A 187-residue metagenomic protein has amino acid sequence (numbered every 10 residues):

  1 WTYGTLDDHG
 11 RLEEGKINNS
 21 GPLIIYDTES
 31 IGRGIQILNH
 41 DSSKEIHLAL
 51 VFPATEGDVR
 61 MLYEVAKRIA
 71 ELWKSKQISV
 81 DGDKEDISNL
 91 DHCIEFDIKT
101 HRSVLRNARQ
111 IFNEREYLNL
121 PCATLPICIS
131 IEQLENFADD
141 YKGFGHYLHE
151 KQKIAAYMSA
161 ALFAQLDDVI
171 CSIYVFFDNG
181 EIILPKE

Functional and structural regions predicted by a protein language model:
W1-S30: N-terminal "first-domain core" detector
D7, S79, F177: Acidic surface patches and DE-rich sequence motifs
R11, R33, R60, R68 (+3 more regions): Arginine residue identity/basic-tract feature
E14-I17, I35-D41, R68-A70, K76-I78: Short, exposed beta-strand/loop patches in secreted or surface proteins that constitute
L23-R60, I182-K186: Intrinsically disordered, low-complexity regulatory segments enriched in Ser/Thr/Pro and charged residues
A54, D58-D83: Acidic, low-complexity cytosolic segments
L72-T100: Acidic-leaning, charged glycine-interspersed low-complexity segments
D91-E187: Aromatic/basic-lined ligand-recognition segments that form π-stacking hydrophobic pockets flanked by Lys/Arg to engage
